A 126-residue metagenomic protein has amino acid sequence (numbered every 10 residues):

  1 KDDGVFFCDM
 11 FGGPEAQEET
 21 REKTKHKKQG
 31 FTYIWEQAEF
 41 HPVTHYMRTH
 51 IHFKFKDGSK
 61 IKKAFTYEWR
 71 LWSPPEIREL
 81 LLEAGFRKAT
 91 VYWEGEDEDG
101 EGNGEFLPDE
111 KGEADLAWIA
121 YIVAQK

Functional and structural regions predicted by a protein language model:
K1-V5: A short glycine-rich, Lys/Arg-flanked "PGG" loop and its adjoining helix->strand segment in the class I
F6-F7, K88: A short hydrophobic/small-residue beta-strand
F7-L80: SAM-dependent methyltransferase
E68-K126: C-terminal lobe and adjacent flexible extensions of AdoMet/dcAdoMet transferase-like proteins
